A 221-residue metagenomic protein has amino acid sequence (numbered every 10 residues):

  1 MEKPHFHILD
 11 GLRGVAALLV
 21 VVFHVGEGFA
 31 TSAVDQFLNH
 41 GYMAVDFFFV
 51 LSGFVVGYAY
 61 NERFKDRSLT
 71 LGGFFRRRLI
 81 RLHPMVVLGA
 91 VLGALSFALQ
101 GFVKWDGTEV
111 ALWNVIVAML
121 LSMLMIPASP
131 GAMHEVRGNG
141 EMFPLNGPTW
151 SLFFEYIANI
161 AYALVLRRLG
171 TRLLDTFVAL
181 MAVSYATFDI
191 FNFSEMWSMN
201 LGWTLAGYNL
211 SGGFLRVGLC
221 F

Functional and structural regions predicted by a protein language model:
P4-F64, I80-G89: Functionally critical transmembrane alpha-helices in membrane proteins and complexes, commonly lining
L9, G73-F74, L82-M85, S151 (+1 more regions): Alpha-helical transmembrane segments and their helix-entry boundary regions
L18-G26, L95-A98, L180-S194: Aromatic-anchored segments of alpha-helical transmembrane domains
L18-V22, V56-Y58, V91-L95, Y156-T171: Membrane-interfacial alpha-helical segments at the cytosolic side of multi-pass membrane proteins
A33-Y42, G107-V110, G202-S211: Non-cytosolic membrane-interface motifs at loop->transmembrane helix junctions
Y42-V45, E62-F102, T108-S122, A158-N159 (+1 more regions): Transmembrane alpha-helical segments and their boundary/interface "anchor" motifs in multi-pass integral membrane
D66-S68, V103-D106, V165-L174: Membrane-interface helix-boundary motifs at transmembrane edges
N114-F221: Aromatic-enriched alpha-helical transmembrane segments of multi-pass intramembrane proteins
